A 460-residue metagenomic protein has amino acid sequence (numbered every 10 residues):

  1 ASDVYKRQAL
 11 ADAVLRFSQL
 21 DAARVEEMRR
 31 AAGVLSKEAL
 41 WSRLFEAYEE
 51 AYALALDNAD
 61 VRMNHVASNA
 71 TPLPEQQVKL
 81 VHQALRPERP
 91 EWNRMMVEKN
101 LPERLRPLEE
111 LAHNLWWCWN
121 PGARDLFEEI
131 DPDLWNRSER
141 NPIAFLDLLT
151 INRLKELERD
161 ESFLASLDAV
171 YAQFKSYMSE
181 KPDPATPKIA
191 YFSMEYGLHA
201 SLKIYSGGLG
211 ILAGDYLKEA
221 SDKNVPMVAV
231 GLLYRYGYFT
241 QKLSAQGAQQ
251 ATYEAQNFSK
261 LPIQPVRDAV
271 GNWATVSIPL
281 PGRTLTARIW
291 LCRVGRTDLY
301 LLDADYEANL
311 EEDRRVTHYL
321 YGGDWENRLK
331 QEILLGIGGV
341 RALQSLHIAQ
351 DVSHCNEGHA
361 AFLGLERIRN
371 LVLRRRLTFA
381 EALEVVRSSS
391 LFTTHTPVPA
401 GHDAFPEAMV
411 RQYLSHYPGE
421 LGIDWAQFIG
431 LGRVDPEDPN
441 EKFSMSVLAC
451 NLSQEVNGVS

Functional and structural regions predicted by a protein language model:
A1-Y5: Short, small-residue-biased leader/transition segments that mark boundaries at the very start of proteins
A11-M95: C-terminal amphipathic helix plus adjacent low-complexity, charged tail appended to glycosyltransferase catalytic
L73-K181: Extended, charge-enriched "interface" segments that sit outside catalytic cores
P142-A144, V270-R341, T393-T394, M409-E420 (+3 more regions): Active-site cores of enzymes that catalyze phosphoryl transfer or operate on phosphate-rich substrates
D160-E195, R293-D313: Conserved oxyanion/phosphate-binding beta-strand-loop segments in alpha/beta enzyme cores
D168-K181, G197, S206, S244-V294: Extended, Lys/Arg-enriched charged tracts that mediate electrostatic binding to polyanionic substrates
L198-V230, N309, V316-C355: A conserved hydrophobic secondary-structure block that centers on an alpha-helix together with its immediately flanking
H354, Q454-S460: A short beta-strand/loop micro-motif in the catalytic core of glycosyltransferases that engages the nucleotide-sugar
